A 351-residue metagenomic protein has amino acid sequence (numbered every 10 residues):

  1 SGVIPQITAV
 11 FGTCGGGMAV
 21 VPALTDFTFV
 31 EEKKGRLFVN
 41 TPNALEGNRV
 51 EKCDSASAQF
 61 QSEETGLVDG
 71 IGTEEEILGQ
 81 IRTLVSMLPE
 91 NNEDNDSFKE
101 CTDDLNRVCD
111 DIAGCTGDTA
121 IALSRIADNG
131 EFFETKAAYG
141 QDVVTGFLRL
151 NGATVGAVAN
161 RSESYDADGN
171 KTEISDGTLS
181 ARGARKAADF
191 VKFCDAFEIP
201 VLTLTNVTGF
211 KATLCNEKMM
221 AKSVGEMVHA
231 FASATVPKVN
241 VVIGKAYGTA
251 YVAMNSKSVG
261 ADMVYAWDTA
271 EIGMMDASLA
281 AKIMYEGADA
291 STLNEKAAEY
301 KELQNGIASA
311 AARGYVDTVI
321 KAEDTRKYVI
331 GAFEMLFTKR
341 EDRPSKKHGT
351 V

Functional and structural regions predicted by a protein language model:
S1-V351: Ligand-binding clefts of soluble mixed alpha/beta catalytic domains
